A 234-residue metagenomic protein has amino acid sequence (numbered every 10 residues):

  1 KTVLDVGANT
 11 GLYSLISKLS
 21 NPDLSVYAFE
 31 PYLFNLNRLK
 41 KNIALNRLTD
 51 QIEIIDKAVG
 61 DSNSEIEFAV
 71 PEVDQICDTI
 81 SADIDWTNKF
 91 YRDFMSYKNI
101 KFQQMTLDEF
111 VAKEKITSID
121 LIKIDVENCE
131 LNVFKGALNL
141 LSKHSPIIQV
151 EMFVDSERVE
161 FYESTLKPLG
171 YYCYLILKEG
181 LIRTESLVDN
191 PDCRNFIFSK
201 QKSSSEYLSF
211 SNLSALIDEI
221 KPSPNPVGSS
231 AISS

Functional and structural regions predicted by a protein language model:
K1-S234: Phosphate/nucleotide-binding beta-alpha loop and adjacent structural elements of enzyme active sites
